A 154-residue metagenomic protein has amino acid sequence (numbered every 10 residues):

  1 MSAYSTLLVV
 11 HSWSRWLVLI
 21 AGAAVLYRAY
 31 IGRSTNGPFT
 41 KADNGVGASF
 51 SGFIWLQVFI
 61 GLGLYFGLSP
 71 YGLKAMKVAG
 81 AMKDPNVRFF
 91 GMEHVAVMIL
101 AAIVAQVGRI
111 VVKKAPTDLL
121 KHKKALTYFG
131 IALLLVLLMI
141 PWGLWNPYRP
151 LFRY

Functional and structural regions predicted by a protein language model:
M1-Y154: Membrane-embedded alpha-helical bundles that constitute the cytochrome b-like, heme-associated redox core of multi-pass
